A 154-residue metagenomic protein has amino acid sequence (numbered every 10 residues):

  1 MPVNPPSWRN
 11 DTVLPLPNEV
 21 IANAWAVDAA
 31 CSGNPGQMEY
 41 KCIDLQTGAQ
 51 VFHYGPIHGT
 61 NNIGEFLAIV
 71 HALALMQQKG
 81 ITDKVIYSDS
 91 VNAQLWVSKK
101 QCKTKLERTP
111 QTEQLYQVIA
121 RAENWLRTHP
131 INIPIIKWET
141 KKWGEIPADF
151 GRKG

Functional and structural regions predicted by a protein language model:
P5-I63, L75: RNase H-like nuclease fold core
S32-N34, A74-R152: RNase H catalytic domain
A49-H53, F66-L67, Q78, T109-E113: Glycine-rich loops and low-complexity Gly/Arg-rich segments that provide flexible linkers or classic glycine-based
I63, L67-H71: Short amphipathic alpha-helical face segments that pack within enzyme cores and frequently flank/anchor catalytic
